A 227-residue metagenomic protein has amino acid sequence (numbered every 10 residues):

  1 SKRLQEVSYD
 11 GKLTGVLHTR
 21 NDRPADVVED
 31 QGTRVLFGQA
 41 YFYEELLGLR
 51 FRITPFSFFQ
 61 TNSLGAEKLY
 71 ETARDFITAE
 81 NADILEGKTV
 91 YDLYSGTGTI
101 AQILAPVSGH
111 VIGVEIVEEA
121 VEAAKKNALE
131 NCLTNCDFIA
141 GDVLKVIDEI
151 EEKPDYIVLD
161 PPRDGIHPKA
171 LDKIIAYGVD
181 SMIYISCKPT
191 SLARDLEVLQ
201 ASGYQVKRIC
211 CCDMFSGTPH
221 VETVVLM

Functional and structural regions predicted by a protein language model:
K2-M227: Rossmann-like S-adenosyl-L-methionine
